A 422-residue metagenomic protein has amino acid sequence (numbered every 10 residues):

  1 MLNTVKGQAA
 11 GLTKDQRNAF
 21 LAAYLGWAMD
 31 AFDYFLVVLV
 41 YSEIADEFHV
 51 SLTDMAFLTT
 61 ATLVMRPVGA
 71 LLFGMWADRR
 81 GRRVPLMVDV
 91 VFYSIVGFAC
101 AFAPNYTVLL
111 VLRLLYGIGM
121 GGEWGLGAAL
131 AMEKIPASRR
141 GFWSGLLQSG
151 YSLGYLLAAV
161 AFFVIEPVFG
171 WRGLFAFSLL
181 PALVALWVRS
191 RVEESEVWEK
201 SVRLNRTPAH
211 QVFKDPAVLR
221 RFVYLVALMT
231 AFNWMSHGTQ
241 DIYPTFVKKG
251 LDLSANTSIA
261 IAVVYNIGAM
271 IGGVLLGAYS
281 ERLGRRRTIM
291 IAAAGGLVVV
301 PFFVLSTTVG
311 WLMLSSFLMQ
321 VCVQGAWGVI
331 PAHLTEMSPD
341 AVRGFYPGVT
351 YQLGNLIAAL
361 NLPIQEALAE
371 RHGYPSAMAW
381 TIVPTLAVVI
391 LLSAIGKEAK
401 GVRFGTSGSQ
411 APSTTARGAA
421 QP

Functional and structural regions predicted by a protein language model:
M1-Y34: Cytosolic juxtamembrane N-terminal segment immediately preceding the first transmembrane helix of multi-pass
V37-V38, V218-M270, L362: Extracytoplasmic gate region of multi-pass secondary transporters
H49, G81, F102-V108, P136 (+2 more regions): Helix-breaking motifs and short loop linkers at transmembrane-helix boundaries and internal kinks in secondary membrane
T60-G74, V263-L275: Central cavity-lining transmembrane alpha-helices of secondary-active solute carriers, predominantly the Major
V68-P104, S280-R286: Conserved MFS/SLC helix-loop-helix module at the cytosolic interface between two early adjacent transmembrane helices
L112-S149: Cytoplasmic helix-loop-helix junction between adjacent transmembrane helices in 12-TM secondary transporters
L147-R189: Helix-loop-helix hairpin linking two adjacent transmembrane segments in secondary transporters
S280-I330: C-terminal transmembrane helical hairpin of 12-TM major facilitator-type secondary transporters
